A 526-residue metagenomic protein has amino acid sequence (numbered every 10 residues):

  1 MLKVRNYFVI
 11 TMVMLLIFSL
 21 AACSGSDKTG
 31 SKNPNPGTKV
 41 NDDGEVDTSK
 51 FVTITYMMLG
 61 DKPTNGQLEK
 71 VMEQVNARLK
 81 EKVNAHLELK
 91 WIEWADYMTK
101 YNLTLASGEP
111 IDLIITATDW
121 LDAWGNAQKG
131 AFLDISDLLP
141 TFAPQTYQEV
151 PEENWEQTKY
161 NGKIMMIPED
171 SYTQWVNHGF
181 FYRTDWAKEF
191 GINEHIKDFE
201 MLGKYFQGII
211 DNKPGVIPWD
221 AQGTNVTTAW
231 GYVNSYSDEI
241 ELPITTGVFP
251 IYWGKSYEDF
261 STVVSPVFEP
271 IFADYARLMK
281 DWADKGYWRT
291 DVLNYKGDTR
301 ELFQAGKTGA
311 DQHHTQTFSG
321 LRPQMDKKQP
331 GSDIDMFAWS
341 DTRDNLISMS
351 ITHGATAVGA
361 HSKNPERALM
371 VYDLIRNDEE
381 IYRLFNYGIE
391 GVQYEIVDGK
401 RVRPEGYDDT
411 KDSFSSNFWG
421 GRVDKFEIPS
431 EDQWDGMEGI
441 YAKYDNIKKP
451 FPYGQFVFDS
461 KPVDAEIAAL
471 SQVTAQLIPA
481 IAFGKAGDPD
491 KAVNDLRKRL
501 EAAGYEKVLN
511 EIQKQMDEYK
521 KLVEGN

Functional and structural regions predicted by a protein language model:
M1-I10: Bacterial N-terminal signal peptides that target proteins for export
I10-N526: Extracytoplasmic/secretory soluble proteins
